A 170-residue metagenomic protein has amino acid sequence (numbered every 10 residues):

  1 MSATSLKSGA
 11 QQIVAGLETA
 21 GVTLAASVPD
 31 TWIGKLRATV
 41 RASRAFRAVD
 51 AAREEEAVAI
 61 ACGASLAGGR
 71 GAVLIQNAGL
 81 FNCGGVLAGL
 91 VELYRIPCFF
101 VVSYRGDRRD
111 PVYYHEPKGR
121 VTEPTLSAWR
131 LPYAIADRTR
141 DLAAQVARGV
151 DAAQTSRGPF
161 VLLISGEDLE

Functional and structural regions predicted by a protein language model:
M1-E170: Thiamine diphosphate
